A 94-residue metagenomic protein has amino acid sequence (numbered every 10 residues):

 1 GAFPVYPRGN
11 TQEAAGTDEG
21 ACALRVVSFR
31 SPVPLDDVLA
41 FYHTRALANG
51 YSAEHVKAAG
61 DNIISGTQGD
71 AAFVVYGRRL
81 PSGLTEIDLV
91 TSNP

Functional and structural regions predicted by a protein language model:
G1-P94: An acidic-aromatic pocket/loop used at catalytic or ligand-binding sites
